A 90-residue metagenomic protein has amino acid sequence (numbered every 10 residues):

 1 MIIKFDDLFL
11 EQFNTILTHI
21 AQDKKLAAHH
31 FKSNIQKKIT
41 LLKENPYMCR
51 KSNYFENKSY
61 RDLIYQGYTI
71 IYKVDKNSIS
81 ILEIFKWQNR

Functional and structural regions predicted by a protein language model:
M1-I2, N89: Short, Lys/Arg-enriched, disordered terminal segments
I2-F55, S59: Basic, Lys/Arg-enriched alpha-helical interface segments
Y65-T69, K73-R90: Enriched for short, Lys/Arg-rich terminal
